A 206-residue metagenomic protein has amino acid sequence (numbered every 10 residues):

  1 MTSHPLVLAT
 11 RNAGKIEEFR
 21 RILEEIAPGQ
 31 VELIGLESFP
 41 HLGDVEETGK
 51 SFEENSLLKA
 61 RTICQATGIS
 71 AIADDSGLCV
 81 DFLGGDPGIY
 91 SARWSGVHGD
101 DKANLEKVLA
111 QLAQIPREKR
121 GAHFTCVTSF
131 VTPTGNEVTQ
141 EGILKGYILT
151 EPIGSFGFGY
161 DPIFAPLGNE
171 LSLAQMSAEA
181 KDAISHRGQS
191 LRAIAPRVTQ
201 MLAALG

Functional and structural regions predicted by a protein language model:
T2-V7, A13-G206: Anionic-ligand binding patches
